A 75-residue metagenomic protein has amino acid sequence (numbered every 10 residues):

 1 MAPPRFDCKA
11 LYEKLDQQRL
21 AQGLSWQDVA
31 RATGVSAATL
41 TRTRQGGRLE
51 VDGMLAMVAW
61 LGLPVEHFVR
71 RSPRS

Functional and structural regions predicted by a protein language model:
M1-L24, D28: A short, Lys/Arg-rich alpha-helix, primarily the initiator
L15, L24, L40, L61-L63: Generic leucine side-chain signal with a strong bias for well-ordered alpha-helical environments
Q22-R42: Short alpha-helical DNA-recognition segment
S25, E50-G53, P64: Residues that mark the N-terminal boundary/hinge immediately upstream of a DNA-recognition element
G34, Q45, P73-R74: Short amphipathic alpha-helical surface patches that mediate protein-protein
R42, G46-A59: Short, basic-rich loop-to-helix N-cap that marks the start of a DNA-contacting helix
G62-S75: Short C-terminal boundary/hinge segments that cap the last helix of small helical domains
